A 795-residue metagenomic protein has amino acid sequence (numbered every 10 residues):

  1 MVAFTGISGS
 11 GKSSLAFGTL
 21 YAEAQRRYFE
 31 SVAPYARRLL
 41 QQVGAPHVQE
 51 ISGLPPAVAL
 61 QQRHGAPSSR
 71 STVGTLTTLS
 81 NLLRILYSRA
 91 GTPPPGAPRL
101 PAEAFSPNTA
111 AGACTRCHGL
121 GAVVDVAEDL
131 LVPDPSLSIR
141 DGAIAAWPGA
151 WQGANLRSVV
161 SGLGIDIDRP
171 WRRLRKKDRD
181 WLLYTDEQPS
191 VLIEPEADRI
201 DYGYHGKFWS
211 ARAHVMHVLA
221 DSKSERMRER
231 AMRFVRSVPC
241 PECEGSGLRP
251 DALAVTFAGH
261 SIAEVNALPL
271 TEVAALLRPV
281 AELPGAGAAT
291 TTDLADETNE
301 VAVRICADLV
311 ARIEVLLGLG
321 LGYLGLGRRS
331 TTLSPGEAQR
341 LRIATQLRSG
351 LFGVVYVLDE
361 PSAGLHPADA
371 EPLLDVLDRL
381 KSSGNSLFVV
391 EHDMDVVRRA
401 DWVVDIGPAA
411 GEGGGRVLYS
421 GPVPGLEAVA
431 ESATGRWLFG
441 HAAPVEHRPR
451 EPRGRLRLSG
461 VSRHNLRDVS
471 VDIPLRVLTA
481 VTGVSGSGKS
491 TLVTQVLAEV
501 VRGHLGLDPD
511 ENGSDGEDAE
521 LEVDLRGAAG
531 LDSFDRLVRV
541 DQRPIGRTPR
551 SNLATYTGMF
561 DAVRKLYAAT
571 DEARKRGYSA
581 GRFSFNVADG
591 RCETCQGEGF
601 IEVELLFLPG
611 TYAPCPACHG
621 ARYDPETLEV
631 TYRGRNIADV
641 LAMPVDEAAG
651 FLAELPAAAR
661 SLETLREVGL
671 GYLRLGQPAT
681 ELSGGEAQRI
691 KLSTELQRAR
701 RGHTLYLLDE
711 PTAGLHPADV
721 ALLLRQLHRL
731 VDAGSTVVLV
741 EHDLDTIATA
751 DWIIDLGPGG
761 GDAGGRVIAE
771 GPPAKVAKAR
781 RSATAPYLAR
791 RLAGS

Functional and structural regions predicted by a protein language model:
M1-S795: Conserved phosphate-binding elements of NTP-dependent enzyme cores
